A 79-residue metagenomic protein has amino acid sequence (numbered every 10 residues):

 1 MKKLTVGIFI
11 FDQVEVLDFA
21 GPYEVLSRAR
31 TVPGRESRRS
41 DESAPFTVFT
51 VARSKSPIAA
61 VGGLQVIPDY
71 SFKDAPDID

Functional and structural regions predicted by a protein language model:
M1-D79: Extended, subdomain-level signal for the structured scaffold at the beginning of enzyme domains
